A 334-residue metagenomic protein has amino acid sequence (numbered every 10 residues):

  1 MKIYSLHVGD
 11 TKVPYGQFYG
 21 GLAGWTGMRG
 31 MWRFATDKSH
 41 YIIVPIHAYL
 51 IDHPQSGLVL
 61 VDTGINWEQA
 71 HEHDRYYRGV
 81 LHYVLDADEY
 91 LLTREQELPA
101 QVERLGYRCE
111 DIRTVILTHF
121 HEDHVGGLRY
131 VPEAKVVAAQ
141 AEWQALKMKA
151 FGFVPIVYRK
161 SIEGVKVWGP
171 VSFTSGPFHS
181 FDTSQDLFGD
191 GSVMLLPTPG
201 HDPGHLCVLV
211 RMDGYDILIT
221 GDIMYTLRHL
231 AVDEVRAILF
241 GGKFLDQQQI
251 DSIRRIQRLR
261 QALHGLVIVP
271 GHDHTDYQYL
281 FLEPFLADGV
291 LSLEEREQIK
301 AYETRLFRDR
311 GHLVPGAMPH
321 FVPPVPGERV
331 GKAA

Functional and structural regions predicted by a protein language model:
M1-E97, Y215-G221, R255, Q261-A262 (+2 more regions): Metallo-beta-lactamase
K2-S5, Y41, H47-H53, T174-D213: Core dinuclear metal-dependent hydrolase active-site scaffold
V8-G9, T63-N66, F120, G200-D202 (+2 more regions): Active-site metal-binding loops of divalent metal-dependent hydrolases
W67, H82-A100, D213-A334: Cap/insert and terminal regions of metallo-dependent hydrolase folds
D88-D111, Y130, A139-P197, G241-G265 (+2 more regions): Metallo-beta-lactamase
I112-D123: Metallo-beta-lactamase
V125-K135: Conserved nucleotide-sugar donor-interacting segment of glycosyltransferase catalytic cores, predominantly GT-B
V137-A139, G271: Generic beta-sheet signal
